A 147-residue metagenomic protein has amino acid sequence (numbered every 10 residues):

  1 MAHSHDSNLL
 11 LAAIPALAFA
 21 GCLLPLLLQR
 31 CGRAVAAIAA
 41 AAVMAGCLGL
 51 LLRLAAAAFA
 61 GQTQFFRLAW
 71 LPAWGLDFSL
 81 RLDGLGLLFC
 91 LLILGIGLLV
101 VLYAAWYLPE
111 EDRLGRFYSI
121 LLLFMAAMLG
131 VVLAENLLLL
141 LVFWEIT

Functional and structural regions predicted by a protein language model:
M1-A12, L23-S119: Transmembrane helix-loop-helix hairpins at membrane boundaries of multipass inner-membrane proteins
A18, D83, L121, V131-T147: Functional transmembrane alpha-helices
A18, M44-C47, L94-G97, F124-M128 (+1 more regions): Residue-level recognition of pore/gate-forming positions within transmembrane alpha-helices of multi-pass
P25, M128-V132: MFS-fold secondary transporters
